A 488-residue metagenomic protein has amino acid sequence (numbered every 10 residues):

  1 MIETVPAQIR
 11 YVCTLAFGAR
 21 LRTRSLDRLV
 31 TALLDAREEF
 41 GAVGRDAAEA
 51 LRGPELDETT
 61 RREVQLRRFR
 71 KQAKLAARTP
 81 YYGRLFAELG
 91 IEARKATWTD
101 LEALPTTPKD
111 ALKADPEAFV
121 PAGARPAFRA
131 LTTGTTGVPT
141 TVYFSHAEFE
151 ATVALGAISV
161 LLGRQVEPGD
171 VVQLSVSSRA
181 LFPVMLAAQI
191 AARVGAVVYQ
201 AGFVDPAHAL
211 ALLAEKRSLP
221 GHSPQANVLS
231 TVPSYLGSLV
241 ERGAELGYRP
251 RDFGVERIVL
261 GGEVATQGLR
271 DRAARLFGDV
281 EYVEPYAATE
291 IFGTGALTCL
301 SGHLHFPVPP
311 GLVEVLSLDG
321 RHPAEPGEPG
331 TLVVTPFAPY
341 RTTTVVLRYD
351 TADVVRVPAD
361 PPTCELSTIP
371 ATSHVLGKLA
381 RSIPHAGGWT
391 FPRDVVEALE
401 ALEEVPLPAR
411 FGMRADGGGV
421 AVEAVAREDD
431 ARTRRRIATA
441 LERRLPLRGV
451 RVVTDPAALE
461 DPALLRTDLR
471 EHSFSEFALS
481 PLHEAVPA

Functional and structural regions predicted by a protein language model:
M1-L131, V138-A151, I158, L162 (+2 more regions): Nucleotide 5′-phosphate-binding alpha/beta core
I2-A42, D46, A50, K109-G254 (+4 more regions): Active-site phosphate/ATP/adenylate-binding loop shared across adenylate-forming ligases
Q173-L174, V333, E423: Short, well-ordered beta-strand segments
S218-T231, R275-E281, G302-L312, D468-E476: A polyampholytic, Gly/Pro-enriched intrinsically disordered region
L229, Y340-T343, L347-P446: AMP-binding/adenylate-forming catalytic core of the ANL superfamily
A265, D271-P361: Conserved AMP-binding/adenylate-forming
